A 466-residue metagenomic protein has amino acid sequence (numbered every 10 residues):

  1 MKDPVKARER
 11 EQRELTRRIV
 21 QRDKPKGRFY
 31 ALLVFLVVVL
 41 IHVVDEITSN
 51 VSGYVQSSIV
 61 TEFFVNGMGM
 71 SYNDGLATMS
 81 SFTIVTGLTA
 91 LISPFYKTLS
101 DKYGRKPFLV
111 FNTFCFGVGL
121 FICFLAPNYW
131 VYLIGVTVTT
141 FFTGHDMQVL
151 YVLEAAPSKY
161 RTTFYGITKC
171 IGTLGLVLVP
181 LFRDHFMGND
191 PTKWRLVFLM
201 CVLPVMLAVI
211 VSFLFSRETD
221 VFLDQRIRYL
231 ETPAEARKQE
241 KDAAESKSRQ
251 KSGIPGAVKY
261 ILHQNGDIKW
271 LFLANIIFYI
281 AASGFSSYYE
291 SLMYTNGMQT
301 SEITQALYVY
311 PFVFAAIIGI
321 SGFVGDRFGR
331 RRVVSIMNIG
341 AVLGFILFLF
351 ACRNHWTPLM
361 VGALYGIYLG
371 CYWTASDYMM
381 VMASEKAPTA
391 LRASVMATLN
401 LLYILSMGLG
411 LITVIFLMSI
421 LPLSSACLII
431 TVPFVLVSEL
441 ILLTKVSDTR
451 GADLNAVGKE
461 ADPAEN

Functional and structural regions predicted by a protein language model:
M1-V55: Cytosolic juxtamembrane N-terminal segment immediately preceding the first transmembrane helix of multi-pass
S52-Y54, Q264-I318: Extracytoplasmic gate region of multi-pass secondary transporters
V55-L91: Extracellular/periplasmic helix-loop-helix junction of adjacent transmembrane segments in MFS-like secondary
S80-T98, Y308-S321: Central cavity-lining transmembrane alpha-helices of secondary-active solute carriers, predominantly the Major
I92-P127: Conserved MFS/SLC helix-loop-helix module at the cytosolic interface between two early adjacent transmembrane helices
F142-T143, Y160-G188, P204-V205, N400-L411: Glycine-rich segments within core transmembrane alpha-helices of 12-TM secondary carriers
G144-A156, W373-A387: Intracellular juxtamembrane helix-capping segments at the cytosolic ends of symmetry-related transmembrane helices
G325, R331-M379: C-terminal transmembrane helical hairpin of 12-TM major facilitator-type secondary transporters
